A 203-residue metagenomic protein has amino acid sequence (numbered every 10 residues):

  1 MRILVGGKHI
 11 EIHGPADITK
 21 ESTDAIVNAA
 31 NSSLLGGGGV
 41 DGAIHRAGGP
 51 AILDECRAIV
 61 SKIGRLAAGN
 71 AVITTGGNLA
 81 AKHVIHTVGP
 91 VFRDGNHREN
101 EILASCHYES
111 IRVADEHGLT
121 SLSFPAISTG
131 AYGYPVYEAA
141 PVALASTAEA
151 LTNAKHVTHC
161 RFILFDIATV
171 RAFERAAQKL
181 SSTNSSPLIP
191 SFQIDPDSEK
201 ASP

Functional and structural regions predicted by a protein language model:
M1-I12, C56-K82: N-terminal short beta-loop-beta anion/metal-coordinating cradle
I3-V5, A16-E21, L34, G64-R65 (+3 more regions): Solvent-exposed alpha-helices and their adjacent loops that cap or buttress functional pockets in soluble metabolic
P15-I63: Short, conserved "active-site rim" segments that organize catalytic pockets and cofactor/ligand binding
D24, K82, T120: Conserved acidic residues
D54-N70, H97-R112: Glycine-rich anion/phosphate-binding loops
L79-F92: Short, basic/glycine-rich phosphate-binding loops at helix/coil junctions that contact nucleotide phosphates
V91-P203: Phosphate/ribose-phosphate-bearing ligand recognition and processing surfaces, centered on ADP-ribose/NAD(+/P+) systems
